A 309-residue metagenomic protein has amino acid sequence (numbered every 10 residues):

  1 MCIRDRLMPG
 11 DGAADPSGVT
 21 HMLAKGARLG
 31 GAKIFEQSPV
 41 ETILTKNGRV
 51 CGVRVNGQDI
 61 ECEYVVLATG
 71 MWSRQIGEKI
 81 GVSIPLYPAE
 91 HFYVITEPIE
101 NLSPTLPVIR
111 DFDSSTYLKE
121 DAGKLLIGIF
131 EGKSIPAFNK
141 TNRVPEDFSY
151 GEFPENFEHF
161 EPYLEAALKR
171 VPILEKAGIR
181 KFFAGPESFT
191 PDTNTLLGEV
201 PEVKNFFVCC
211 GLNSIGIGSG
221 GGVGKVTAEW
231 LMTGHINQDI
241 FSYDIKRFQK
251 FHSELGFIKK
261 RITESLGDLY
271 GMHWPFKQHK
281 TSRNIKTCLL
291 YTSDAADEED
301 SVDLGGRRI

Functional and structural regions predicted by a protein language model:
M1-D5, Y291-E298, I309: Conserved small/polar residues in nucleotide/adenosyl-binding loops
R4, N47-C51, Q58, S114 (+5 more regions): Beta-strand-connecting loop/turn residues
D5-G26, M71-W72, G151-A166, L212-V223: Mid-domain beta-loop-alpha active-site segment that forms a flexible, acidic cofactor/metal-binding surface
L7-E63: Helical element adjacent to the flavin cofactor pocket in flavoenzyme catalytic cores
I34-E36, L67, I179, V208-C209: General beta-strand structural signal in soluble alpha/beta enzymes
T42-P154, P162-I173, K250-S293, S301: Flavin-dependent oxidoreductases
P154, H159-R261, C288: C-terminal catalytic lobe of FAD-dependent flavoproteins
